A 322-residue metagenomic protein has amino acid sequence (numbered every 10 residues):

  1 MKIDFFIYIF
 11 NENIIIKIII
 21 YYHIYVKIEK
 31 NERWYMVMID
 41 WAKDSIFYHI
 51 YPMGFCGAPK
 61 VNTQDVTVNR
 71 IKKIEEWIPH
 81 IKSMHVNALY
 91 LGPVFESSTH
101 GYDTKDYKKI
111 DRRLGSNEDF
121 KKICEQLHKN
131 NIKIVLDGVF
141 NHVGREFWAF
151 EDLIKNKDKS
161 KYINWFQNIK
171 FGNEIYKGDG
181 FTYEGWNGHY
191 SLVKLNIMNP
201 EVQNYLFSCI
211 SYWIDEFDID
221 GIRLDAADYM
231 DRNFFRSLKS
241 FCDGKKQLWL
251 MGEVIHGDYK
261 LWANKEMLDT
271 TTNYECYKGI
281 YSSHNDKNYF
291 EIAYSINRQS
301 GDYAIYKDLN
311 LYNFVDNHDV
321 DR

Functional and structural regions predicted by a protein language model:
D4, Y8, N13, Y21-H23: Intrinsic-disorder-associated, low-complexity terminal segments enriched in Asp/Asn/His/Tyr and depleted of Lys/Arg
I15-V37: Short, Lys/Arg-enriched N-terminal segments with co-localized hydrophobic residues within the first ~10-30 amino acids
M38-I46, Y51-N87, V94-F217, L238-G244 (+1 more regions): Substrate-binding/active-site clefts of carbohydrate-active enzymes
N87-L89, D220, L248: Short acidic/polar active-site loop segments enriched in Thr and Asp
Y90, V135, L250-M251, Y312: Structural detector of well-ordered beta-strand residues that form the stable sheet scaffold of enzyme domains
I154, S211, D215, D225-Y306 (+1 more regions): Active-site-proximal helices and loops of the catalytic beta/alpha 8
K307-R322: Active-site clefts of carbohydrate-active enzymes
